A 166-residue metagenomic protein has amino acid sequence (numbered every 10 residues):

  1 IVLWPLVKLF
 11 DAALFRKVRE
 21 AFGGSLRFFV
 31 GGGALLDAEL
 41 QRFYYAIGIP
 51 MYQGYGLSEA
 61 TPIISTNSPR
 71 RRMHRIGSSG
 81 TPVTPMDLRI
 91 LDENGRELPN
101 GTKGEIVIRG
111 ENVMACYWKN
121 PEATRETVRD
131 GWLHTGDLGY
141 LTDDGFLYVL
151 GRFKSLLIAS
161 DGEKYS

Functional and structural regions predicted by a protein language model:
I1-K17: Conserved nucleotide-sugar donor-binding subdomain of glycosyltransferases
V2-P5, E20, G24-G31, L36-D87 (+4 more regions): Conserved ATP-binding loop and adjacent catalytic segment of the adenylate-forming AMP-binding
W4, K8, A34, S160-K164: Hydrophobic alpha-helical scaffolding
F10, R71, Y165-S166: Short secondary-structure boundary/capping elements
A12-A13, A38, G151: A generic alpha-helix surface/boundary motif
F15, Q41, P121: Generic structural marker for isolated residues within well-ordered, non-membrane alpha-helices of soluble domains
V18-A21, V149-G151: A short alpha-helix capping/helix-coil boundary motif
T81, M86-R89, R96-G101, E105-A159 (+1 more regions): Conserved ATP-binding/catalytic segment of the ANL
